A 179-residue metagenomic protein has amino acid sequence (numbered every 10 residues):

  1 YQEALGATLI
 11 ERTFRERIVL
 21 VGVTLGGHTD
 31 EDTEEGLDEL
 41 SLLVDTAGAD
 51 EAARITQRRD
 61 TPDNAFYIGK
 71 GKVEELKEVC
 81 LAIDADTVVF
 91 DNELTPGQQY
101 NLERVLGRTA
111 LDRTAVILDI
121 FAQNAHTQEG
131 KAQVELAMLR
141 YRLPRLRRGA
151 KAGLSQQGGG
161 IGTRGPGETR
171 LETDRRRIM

Functional and structural regions predicted by a protein language model:
Y1-R113, I117: N-terminal accessory targeting/assembly segments
V116-M179: Extended, highly charged alpha-helical segments
